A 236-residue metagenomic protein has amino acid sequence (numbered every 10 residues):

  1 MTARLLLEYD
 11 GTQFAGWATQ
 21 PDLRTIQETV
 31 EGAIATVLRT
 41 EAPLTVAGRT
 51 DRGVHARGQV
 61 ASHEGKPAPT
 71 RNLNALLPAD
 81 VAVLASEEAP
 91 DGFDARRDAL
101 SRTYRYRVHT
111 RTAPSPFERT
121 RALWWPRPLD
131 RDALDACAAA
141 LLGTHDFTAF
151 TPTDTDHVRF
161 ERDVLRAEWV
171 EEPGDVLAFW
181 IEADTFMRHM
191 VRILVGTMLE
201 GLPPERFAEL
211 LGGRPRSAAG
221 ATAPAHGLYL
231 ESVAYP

Functional and structural regions predicted by a protein language model:
M1-P236: Structured-RNA-binding interfaces characteristic of tRNA pseudouridine synthases
